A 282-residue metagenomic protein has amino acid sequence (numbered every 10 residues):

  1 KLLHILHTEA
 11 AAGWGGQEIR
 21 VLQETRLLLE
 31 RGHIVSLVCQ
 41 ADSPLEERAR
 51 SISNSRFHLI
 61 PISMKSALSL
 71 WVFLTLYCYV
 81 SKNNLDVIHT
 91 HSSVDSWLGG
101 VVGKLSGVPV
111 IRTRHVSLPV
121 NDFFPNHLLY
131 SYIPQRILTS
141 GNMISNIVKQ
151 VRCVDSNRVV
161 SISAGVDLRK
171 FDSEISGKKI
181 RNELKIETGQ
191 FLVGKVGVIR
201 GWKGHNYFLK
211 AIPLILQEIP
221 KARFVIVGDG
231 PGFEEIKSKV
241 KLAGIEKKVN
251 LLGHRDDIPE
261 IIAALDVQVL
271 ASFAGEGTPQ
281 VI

Functional and structural regions predicted by a protein language model:
K1-I282: Membrane-interface segments of envelope glycosyltransferases acting on lipid-linked substrates or membrane lipids
